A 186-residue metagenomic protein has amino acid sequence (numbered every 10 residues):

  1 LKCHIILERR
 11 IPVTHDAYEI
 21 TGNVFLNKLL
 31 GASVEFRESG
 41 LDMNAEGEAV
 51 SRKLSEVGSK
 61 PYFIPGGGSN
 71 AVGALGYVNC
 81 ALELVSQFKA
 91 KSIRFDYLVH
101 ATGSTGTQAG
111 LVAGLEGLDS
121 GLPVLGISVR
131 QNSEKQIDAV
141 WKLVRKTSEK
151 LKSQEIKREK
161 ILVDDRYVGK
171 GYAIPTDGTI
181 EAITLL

Functional and structural regions predicted by a protein language model:
L1-L186: PLP-dependent amino-acid enzyme catalytic core
